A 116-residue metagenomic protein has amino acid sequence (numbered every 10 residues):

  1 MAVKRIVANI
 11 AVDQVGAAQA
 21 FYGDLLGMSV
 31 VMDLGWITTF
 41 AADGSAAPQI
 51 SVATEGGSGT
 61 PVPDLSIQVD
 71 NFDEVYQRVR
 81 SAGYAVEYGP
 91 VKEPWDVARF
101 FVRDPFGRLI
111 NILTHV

Functional and structural regions predicted by a protein language model:
M1-A17, S45-A47, P63-L65, H115-V116: N-terminal beta-strand motif that seeds the catalytic metal site of vicinal oxygen chelate
Q14-S29: Amphipathic alpha-helical segments
Q14-V15, L65-L109: Vicinal oxygen chelate
G27-D33, A85-P90: Short secondary-structure junctions
S29-V62, L109-H115: Conserved short beta-strand elements that form part of the metal-binding/catalytic scaffold of enzyme active sites
